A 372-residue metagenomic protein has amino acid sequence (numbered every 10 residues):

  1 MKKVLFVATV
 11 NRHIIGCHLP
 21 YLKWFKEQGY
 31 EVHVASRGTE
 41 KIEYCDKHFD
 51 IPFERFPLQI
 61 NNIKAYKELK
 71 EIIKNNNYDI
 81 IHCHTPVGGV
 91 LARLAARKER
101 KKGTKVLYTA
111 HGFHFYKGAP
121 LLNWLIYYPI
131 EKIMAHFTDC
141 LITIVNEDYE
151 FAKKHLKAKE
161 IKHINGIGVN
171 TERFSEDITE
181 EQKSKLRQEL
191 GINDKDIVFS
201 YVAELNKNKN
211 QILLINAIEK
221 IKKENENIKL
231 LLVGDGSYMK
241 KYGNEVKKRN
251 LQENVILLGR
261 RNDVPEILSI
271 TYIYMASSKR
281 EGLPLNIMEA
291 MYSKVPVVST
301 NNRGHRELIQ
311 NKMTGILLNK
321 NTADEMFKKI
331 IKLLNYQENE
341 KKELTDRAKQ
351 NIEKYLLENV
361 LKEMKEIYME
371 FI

Functional and structural regions predicted by a protein language model:
F49-D50, K132-E180: Donor nucleotide-sugar binding/catalytic pocket of nucleotide-sugar-dependent glycosyltransferases
C83-G89, A110: Short His-centered aromatic/hydrophobic patch
K185-Q188, E325, N339-K354, E363-E366: A short, well-ordered alpha-helix in the C-terminal region of glycosyltransferases
N193-K209, I215-I218: Conserved donor-binding/catalytic core segment of Leloir-type glycosyltransferases
G243-G259: Nucleotide-activated donor-binding/catalytic signature segment of Leloir-type glycosyltransferases, i.e., the conserved
R260, K279: Aromatic "clamp/platform" in nucleotide-sugar-dependent glycosyltransferases that forms part of the donor/acceptor
P296-S299, I309: Short hydrophobic beta-strand element within catalytic cores of glycosyltransferases and related nucleotide-activated
N311-K312, I316-A323, K332-E338: Conserved acidic donor-binding segment of nucleotide-sugar-dependent glycosyltransferases
